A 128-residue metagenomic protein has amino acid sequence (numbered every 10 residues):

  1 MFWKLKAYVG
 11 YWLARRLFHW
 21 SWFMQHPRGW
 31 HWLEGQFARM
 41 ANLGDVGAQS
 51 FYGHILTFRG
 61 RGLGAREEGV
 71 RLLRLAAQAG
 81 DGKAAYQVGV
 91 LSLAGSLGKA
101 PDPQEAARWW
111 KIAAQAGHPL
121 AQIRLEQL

Functional and structural regions predicted by a protein language model:
M1-L43: N-terminal alpha-helical interaction modules that lie
R16-W20, F51-F58, Q87-G95, R124-L128: Hydrophobic face of amphipathic alpha-helices that form TPR/SEL1-like repeat modules and related alpha-solenoid
Q25-Q36, R61-L72, G98-W109: Structural signature of tandem alpha-helical TPR/SEL1-like repeats, specifically the intra-repeat loop/turn
A38-M40, R74-A76, K111-A113: Canonical positions in the second alpha-helix
L43-V46, R59-G60, A79-G82, G95-S96 (+1 more regions): Short helix-capping/linker turns of helical repeat alpha-solenoids
D102-P119, E126: TPR/TPR-like (Sel1-like) alpha-helical repeat modules
